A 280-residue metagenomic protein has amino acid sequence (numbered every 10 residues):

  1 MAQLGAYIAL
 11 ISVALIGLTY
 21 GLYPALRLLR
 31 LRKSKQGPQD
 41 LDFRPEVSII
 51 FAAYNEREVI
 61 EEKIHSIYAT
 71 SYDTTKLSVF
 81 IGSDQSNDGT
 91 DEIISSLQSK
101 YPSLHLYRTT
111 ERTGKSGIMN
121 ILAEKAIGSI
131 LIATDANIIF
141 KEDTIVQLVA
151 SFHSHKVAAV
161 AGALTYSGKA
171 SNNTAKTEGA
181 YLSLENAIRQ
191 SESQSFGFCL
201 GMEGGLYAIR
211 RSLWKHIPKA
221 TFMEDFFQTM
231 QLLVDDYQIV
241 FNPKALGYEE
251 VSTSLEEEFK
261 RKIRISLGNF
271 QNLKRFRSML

Functional and structural regions predicted by a protein language model:
M1-L41: N-terminal membrane-anchoring/stem segments of glycan-assembly enzymes
P45-S48, S78, F227: Cell-envelope/extracellular polymer assembly enzymes that use nucleotide-activated donors
H65-K76: Short, acidic, metal-binding catalytic loop of nucleotide-sugar glycosyltransferases
L77-S78, D91-K125, K176-E178, L182 (+1 more regions): Conserved donor nucleotide-binding strand/loop of the catalytic core
S83-E92, E111, I138: A conserved acidic beta->alpha catalytic loop
R108, G117-I118, E142-T221: Long helical/loop segments within the catalytic core of UDP-sugar-dependent glycosyltransferases, especially the large
L131: Short aromatic/hydrophobic "clamp" motif used to bind/position activated sugar donors
F152-L184, A220-E224, T229-L280: Catalytic donor/gating beta->alpha subdomain of glycosyltransferases that bind UDP-sugars
